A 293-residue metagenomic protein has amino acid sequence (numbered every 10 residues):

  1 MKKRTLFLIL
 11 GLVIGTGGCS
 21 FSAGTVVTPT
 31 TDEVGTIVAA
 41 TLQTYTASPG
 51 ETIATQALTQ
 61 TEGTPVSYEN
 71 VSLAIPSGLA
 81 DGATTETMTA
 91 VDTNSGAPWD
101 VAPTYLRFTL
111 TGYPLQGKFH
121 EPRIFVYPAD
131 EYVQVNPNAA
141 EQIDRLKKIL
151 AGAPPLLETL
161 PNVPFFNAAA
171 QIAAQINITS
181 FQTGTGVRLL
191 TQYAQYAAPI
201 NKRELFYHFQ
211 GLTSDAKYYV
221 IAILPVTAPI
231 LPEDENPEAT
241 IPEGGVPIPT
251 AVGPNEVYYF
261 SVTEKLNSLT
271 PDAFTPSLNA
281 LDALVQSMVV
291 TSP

Functional and structural regions predicted by a protein language model:
M1-D100, G186, Q286, V290-P293: Intrinsically disordered, low-complexity Ser/Thr/Pro-rich tracts
V27-T31, G35, T64, W99 (+3 more regions): Intrinsic-disorder-associated interaction segments
Y45, L146-A153, Q210-L212, I223-T227 (+2 more regions): Structured segments of extracytoplasmic/periplasmic soluble domains in secreted or envelope-associated proteins
T87-P98, Y196-E204, I230-I248: Low-complexity, polar-biased intrinsically disordered regions enriched in Pro/Ser/Thr/Gly
P98-P161, A222-V226, I230-L231: A short acidic-to-branched-hydrophobic micro-motif
Y132-I176, T250-V257, V262, F274: Low-complexity, serine/threonine/proline-enriched polar segments
P154-K217, I223-P232: Signature of long, low-cysteine stretches enriched in small and polar/charged residues
V226-P293: Surface-exposed amphipathic alpha-helical segments
